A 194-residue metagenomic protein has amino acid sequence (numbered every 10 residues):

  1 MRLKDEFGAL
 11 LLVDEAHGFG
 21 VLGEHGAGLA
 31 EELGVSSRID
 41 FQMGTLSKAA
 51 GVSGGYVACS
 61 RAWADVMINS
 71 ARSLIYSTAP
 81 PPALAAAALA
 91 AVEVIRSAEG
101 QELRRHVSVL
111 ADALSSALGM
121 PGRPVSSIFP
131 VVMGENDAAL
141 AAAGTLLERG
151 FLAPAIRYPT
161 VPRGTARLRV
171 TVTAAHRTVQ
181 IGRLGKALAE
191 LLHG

Functional and structural regions predicted by a protein language model:
M1-D5, S115, L192: Surface-exposed amphipathic alpha-helices with a cationic face
M1-G8, D137-L140, V179-Q180: Active-site core of PLP-dependent enzymes with the aminotransferase class I/II
M1-G8, H17-F41: Active-site pre-lysine segment of PLP-dependent enzymes
A16-G18, R61, P81, Y158-T160: Short, ordered loop/turn segments at secondary-structure junctions
T45, A49-G122: PLP-dependent aminotransferase class I/II
I75, L152-Y158: A short linear hydrophobic-aromatic micro-motif
Q101-S115, G119-G150, T160, G164-T165 (+1 more regions): Conserved PLP-binding catalytic core of the aspartate aminotransferase-like
